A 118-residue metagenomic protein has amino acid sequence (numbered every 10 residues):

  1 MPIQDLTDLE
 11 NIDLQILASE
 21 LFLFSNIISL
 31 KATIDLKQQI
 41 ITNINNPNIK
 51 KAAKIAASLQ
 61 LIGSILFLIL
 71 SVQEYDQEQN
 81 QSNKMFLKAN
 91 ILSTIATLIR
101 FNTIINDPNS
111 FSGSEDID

Functional and structural regions predicted by a protein language model:
M1-L6, T42-K50, N109-D118: Intrinsically disordered, highly charged
I3-L21, N45-I55, Q77-I91: Membrane-penetrating hydrophobic segments
D5-D8, D13, D35, D76 (+2 more regions): Acidic-enriched, low-complexity/disordered segments with a strong bias for Aspartate over Glutamate
L17-D35, A52-Q73, K88-N106: Membrane-active amphipathic alpha-helices enriched in small hydrophobic residues
A32-N45: Membrane-interface helix-loop junction between the first two transmembrane segments
Q39, E74-Q77: Short, flexible helix-adjacent loops and helix caps
